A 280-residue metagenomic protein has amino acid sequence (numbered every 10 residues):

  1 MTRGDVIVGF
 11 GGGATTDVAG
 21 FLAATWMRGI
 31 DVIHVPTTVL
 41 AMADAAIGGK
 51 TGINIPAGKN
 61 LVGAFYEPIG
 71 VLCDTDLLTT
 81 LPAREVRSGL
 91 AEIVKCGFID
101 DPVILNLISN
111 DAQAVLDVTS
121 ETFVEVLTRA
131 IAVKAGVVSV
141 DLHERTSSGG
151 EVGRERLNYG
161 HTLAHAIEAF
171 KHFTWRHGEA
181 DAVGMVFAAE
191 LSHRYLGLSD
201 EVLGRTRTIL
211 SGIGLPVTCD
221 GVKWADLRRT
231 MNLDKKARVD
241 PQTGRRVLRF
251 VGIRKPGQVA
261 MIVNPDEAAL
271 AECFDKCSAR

Functional and structural regions predicted by a protein language model:
M1-I33: N-terminal small/polar loop signature for handling phosphorylated ligands or for N-terminal nucleophile
M1-T2, T25-M27, N54-I55, V62-Y66 (+4 more regions): Solvent-exposed alpha-helices and their adjacent loops that cap or buttress functional pockets in soluble metabolic
G20-A114: A glycine/threonine-rich phosphate-anchoring loop and its flanking beta-alpha core in nucleotide/phosphate-binding
E85, A91-I93, G197-R280: C-terminal charged capping/lid subdomain of soluble metabolic enzymes
L90-V94, I108, V126-K134, M185 (+3 more regions): Short alpha-helical scaffolding segments that buttress acidic/His motifs in well-ordered protein cores
V115-D226: Active-site segments that bind and position negatively charged phosphate/pyrophosphate groups
